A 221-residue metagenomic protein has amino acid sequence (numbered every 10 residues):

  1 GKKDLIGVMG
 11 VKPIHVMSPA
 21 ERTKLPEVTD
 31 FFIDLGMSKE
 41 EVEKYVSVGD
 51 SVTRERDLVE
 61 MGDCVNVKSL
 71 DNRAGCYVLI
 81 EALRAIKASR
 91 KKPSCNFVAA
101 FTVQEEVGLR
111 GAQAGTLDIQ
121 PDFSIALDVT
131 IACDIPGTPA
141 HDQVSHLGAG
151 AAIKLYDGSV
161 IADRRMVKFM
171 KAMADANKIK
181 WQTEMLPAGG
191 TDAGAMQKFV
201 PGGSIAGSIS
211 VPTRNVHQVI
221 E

Functional and structural regions predicted by a protein language model:
G1-E221: N-terminal hydrophobic/helix-forming segments and targeting peptides
